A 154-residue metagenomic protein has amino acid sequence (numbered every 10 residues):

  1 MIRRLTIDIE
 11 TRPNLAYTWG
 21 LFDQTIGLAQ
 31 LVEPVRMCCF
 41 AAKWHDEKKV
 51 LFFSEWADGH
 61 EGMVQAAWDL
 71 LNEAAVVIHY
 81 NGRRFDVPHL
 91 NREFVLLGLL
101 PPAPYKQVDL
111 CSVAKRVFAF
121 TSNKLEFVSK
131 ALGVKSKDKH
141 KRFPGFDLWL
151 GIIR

Functional and structural regions predicted by a protein language model:
M1-N72: Conserved RNase H-like, two-metal-ion catalytic cores of nucleic-acid enzymes
T18, H89, K124-L125, K139-R142: A short secondary-structure junction signal
L21-D23, R84, I153: Generic alpha-helical secondary structure signal
I26-L28, A103-L110, D138-W149: Short, surface-exposed recognition loops or helix-turn segments adjacent to catalytic cores
W44-A131: Conserved DEDDh/DEDDy metal-dependent 3′-5′ exonuclease domain
I78, F127-R154: Acidic, Mg2+-coordinating catalytic module of metal-dependent nucleases/exonucleases that use a two-metal-ion mechanism
